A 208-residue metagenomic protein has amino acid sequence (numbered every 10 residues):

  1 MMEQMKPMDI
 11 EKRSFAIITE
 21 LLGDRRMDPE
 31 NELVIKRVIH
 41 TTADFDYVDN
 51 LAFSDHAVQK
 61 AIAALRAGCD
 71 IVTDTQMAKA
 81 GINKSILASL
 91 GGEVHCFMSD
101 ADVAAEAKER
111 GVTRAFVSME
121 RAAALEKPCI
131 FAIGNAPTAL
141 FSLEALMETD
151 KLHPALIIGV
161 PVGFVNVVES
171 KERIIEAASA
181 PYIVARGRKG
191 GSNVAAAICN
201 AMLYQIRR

Functional and structural regions predicted by a protein language model:
M1-P29: Charged, compositionally biased N-terminal leader segments and the immediate start of the first structured element
R13-L21, R37, K60-A64, G81 (+6 more regions): Alpha-helical scaffold segments in soluble metabolic enzymes
I17-R25, T41-F45, A64-G68, S85 (+5 more regions): Change "in soluble alpha/beta enzymes" to "in soluble alpha/beta proteins
R26-H40: N-terminal glycine-rich anion-binding loops that anchor highly charged ligand groups
T41-V48, A104-E106: Short, basic, glycine/proline-bearing loop/turn elements
D49-A64: A short, well-structured juxtamembrane/interface segment
T75-M147, A155, P161-G163, K171: Conserved mixed alpha/beta catalytic, RNA-binding, or beta-rich assembly cores of soluble enzyme, regulatory
A155, V165-R208: C-terminal functional extensions of proteins
